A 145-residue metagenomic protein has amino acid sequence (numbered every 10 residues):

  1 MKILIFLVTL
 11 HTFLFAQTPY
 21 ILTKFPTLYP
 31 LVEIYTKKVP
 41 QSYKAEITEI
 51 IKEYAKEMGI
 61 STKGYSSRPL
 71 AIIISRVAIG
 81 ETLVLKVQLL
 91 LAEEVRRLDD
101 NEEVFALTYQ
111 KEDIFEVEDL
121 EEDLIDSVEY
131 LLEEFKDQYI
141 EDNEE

Functional and structural regions predicted by a protein language model:
K2, K44-I47, S61-G64: N-terminal start-of-chain detector that recognizes signal peptides and the immediate post-cleavage beginning
I3-F13: Sec-dependent N-terminal signal peptides
L7, A16-E49, E53, D137-E145: A structural "domain/chain start" motif
T9-H11, I50-Y54, M58-S61: Generic N-terminal leader/processing signal
T18-Y20, D100-E145: C-terminal/domain-edge helix-coil "capping" segments
M58-T62, S66-E122: Surface-exposed short loop/turn segments
